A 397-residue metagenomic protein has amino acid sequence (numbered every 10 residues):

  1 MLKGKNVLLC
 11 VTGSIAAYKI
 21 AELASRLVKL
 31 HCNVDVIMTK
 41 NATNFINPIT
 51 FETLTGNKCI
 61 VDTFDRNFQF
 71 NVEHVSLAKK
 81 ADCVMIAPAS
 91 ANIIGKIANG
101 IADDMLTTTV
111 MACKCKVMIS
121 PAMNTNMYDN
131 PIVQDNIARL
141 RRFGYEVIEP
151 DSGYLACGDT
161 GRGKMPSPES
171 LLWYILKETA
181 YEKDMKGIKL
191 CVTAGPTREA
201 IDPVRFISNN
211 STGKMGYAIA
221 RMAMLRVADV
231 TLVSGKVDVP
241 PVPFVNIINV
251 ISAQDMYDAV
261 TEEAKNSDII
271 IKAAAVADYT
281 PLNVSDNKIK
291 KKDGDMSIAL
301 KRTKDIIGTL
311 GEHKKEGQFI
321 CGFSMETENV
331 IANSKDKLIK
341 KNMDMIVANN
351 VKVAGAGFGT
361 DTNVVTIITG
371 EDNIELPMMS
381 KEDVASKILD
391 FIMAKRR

Functional and structural regions predicted by a protein language model:
M1-M118, N124-G213, Y217-R397: A cross-family phosphate/adenosyl-ligand binding-site feature
